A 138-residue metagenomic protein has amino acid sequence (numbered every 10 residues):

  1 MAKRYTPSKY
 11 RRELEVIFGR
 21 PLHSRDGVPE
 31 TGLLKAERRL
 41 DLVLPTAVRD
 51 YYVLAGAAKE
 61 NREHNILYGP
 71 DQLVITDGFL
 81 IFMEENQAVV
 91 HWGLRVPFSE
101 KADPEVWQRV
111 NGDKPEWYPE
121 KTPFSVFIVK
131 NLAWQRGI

Functional and structural regions predicted by a protein language model:
M1-V110: A surface-exposed partner-binding patch
E105-G137: Compact, glycine/acidic-enriched structural inserts
